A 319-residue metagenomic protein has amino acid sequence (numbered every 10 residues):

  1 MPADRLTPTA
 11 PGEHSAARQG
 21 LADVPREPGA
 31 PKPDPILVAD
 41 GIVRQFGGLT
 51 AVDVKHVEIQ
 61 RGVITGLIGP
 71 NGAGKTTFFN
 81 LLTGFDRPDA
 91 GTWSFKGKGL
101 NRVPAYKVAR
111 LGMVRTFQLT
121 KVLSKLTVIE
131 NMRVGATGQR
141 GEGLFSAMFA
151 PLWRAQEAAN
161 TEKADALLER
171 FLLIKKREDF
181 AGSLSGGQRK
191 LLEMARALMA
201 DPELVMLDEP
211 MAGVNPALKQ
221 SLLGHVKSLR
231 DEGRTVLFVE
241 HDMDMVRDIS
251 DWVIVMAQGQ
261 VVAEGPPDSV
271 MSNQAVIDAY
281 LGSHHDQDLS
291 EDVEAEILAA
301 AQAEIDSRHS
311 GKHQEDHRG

Functional and structural regions predicted by a protein language model:
M1-V43, H285-G319: ABC-family P-loop ATPase nucleotide-binding domain
I68-P70: The feature captures the beta-strand-to-loop junction immediately N-terminal to the Walker
T83: Helix-to-loop junction immediately C-terminal to a conserved catalytic motif
L144-K176, F180, G224-K227: Conserved ABC ATPase "signature" region
V205-E209: Catalytic Walker B motif of ABC-type/P-loop ATPase nucleotide-binding domains
V246-D248: A short, surface-exposed alpha-helical micro-motif characterized by mixed small hydrophobic and charged/polar residues
